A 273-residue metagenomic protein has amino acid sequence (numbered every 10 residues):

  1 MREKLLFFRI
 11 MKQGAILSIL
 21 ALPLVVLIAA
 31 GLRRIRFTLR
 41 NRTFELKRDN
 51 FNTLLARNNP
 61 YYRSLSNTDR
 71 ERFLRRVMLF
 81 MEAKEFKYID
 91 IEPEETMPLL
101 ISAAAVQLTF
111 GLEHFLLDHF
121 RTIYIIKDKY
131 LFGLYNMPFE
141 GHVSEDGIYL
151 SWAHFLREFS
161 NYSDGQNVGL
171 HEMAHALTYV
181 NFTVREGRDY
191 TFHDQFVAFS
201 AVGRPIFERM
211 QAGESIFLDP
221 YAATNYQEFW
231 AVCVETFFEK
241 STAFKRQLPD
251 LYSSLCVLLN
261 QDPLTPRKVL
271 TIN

Functional and structural regions predicted by a protein language model:
F8-T43: N-terminal signal-anchor transmembrane alpha helix of single-pass membrane proteins, serving as the membrane-anchoring
R34-P138, L251-K268, I272: A metal-dependent hydrolase signature that marks the N-terminal structural subdomain at the beginning of catalytic folds
R72, T96, S160, D164 (+2 more regions): Short, well-structured alpha-helical interface segments that form or flank functional binding sites
I101-F110, D128-E145, L150, H154-S160 (+1 more regions): Metalloprotease/metallohydrolase-associated module, dominated by Zn2+-dependent proteases
R121-I123, D146-I148, Q166: Generic beta-strand structural signal
D164-V180, A231: Active-site recognition of the HExxH zinc-binding catalytic motif
